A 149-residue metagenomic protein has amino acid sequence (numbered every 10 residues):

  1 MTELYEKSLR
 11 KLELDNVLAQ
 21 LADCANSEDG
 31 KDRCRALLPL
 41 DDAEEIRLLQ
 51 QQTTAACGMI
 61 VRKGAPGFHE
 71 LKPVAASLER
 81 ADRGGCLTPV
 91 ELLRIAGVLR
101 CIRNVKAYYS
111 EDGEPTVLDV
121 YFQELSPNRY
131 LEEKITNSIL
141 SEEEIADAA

Functional and structural regions predicted by a protein language model:
M1-A148: Conserved amphipathic alpha-helical "coupling/scaffold" segments that transmit conformational changes between domains
